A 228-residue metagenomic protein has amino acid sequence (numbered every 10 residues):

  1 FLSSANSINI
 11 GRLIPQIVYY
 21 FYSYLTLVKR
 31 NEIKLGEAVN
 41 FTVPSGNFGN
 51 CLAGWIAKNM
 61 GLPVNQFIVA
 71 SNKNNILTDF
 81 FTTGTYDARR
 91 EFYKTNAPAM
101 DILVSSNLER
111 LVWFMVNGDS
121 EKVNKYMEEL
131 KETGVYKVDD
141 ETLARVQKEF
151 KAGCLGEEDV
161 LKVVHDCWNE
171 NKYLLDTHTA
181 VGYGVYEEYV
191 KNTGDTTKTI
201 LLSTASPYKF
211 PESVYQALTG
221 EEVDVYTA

Functional and structural regions predicted by a protein language model:
F1-A228: PLP-dependent amino-acid enzyme catalytic core
